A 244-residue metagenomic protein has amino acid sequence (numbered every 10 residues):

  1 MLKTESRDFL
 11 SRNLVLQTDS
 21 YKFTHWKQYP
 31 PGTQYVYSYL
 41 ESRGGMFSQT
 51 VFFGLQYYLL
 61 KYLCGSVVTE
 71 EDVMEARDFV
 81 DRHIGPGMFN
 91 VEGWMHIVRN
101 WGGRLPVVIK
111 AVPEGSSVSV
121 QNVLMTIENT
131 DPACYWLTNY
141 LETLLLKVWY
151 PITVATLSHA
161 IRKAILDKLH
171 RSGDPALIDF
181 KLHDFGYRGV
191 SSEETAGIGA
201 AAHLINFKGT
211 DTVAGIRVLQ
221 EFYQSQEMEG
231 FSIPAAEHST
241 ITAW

Functional and structural regions predicted by a protein language model:
T4-F47, I97-P106, G115-S119, L124-W244: Buried, small/hydrophobic-residue-enriched core segments of structured protein domains
V36-N90: Low-complexity, highly charged intrinsically disordered N-terminal segments that act as targeting/localization
S66-I127: Glycine-rich, N-terminal phosphate-binding loop and its surrounding beta-alpha-beta segment
